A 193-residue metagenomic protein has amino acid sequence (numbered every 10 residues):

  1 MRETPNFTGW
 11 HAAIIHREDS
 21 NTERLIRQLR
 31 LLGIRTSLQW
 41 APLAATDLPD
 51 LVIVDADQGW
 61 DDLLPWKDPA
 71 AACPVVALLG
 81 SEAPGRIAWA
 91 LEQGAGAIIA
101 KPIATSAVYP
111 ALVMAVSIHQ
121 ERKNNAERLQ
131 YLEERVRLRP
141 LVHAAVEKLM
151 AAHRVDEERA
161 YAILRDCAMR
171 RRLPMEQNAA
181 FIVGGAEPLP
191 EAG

Functional and structural regions predicted by a protein language model:
M1-H11, R17-N21: Non-catalytic signal-transmission and effector/linker regions of two-component phosphorelay proteins
T22-E23, P42-A72, E82-A83: Conserved phosphotransfer microenvironments
A88-E92: Alpha4-beta5-alpha5 "output face"
I103-L112: C-terminal output helix
M114-A126: The C-terminal output helix
Y131-G193: C-terminal output/effector regions of signal-responsive regulators
